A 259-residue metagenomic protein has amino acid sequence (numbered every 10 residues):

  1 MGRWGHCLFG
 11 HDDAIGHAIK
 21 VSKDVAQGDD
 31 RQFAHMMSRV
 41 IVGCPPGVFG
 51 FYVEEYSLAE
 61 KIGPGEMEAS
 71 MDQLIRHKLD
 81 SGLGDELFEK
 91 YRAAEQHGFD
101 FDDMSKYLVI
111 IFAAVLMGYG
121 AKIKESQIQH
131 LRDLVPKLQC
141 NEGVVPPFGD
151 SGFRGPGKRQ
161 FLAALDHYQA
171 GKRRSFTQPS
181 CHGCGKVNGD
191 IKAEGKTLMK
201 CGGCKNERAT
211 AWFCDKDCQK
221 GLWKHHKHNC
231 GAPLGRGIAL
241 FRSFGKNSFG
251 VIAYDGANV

Functional and structural regions predicted by a protein language model:
M1-V259: Short alpha-helical interaction motifs and adjacent low-complexity tails used for partner binding in regulatory proteins
